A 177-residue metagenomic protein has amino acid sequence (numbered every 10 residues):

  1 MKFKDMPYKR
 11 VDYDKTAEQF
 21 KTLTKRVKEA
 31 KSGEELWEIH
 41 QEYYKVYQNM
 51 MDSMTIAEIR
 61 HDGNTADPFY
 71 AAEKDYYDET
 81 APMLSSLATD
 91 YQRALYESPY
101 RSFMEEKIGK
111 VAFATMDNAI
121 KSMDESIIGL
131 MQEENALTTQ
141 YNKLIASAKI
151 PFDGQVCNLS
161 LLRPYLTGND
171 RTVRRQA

Functional and structural regions predicted by a protein language model:
M1-A177: A well-structured
